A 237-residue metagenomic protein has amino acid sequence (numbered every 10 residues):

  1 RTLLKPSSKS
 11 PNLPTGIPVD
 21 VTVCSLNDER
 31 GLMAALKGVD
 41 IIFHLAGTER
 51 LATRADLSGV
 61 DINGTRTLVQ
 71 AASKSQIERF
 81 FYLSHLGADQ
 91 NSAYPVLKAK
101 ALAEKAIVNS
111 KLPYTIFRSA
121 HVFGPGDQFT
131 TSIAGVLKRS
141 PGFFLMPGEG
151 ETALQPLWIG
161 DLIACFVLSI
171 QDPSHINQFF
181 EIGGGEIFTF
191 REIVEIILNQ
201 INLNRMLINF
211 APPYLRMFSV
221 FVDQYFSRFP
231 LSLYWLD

Functional and structural regions predicted by a protein language model:
R1-S8, S25-L26: N-terminal Rossmann-fold cofactor-binding loop
V19-T67, A71-S75, L86-N91: NAD(P)H-binding glycine-rich loop region in Rossmannoid oxidoreductase-like domains and their noncatalytic homologs
D28, G64-T67, R79, A103 (+1 more regions): Conserved cofactor-binding/catalytic machinery of classical short-chain dehydrogenase/reductase
S58-I62, A93-E104, V108, F123 (+5 more regions): Short-chain dehydrogenase/reductase
S84, K105-G126, T131-S140, L145-P147: Conserved beta-loop-beta element that borders a ligand/cofactor-binding pocket
G135-L157, D161-I176, E181: A conserved pocket-lining segment of Rossmann-fold NAD(P)-dependent short-chain dehydrogenase/reductase
S169-W235: Mid/C-terminal beta-alpha module of Rossmann-like enzyme folds, strongest in SDR-family dehydrogenases/epimerases
